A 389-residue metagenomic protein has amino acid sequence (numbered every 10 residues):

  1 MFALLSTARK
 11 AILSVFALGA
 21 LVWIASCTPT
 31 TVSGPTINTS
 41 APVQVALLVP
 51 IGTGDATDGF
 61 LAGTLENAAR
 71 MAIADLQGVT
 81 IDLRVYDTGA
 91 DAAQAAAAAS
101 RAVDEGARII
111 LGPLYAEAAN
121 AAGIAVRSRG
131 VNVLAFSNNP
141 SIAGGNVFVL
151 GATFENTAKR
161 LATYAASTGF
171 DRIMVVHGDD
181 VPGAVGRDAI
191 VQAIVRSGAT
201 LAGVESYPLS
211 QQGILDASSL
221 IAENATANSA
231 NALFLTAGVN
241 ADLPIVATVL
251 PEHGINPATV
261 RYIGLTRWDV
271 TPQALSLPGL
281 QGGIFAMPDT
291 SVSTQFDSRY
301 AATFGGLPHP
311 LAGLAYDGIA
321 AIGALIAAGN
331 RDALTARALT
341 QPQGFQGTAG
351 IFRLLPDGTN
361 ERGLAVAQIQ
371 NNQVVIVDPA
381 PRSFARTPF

Functional and structural regions predicted by a protein language model:
T28-T31: Bacterial signal peptide processing site
S33-A68, L76, Y86, L311: Extracytoplasmic "Venus flytrap"
G34, F60, T64, D75 (+1 more regions): Beta-alpha junction/loop-to-helix N-cap segments that form part of ligand/metal-binding clefts
A102-L114, V133-F136, M174-H177, A202 (+3 more regions): Periplasmic-binding protein-like
N132, S141-Y164, H177, L277-D289: Short beta-strand elements at the ligand-binding edges of bilobed clamshell
G151-S206: An alpha-beta-alpha
A230, L243-Y316, A380, F384-T387: Extracellular/periplasmic periplasmic-binding protein-like sensory domains
F304-I319, G323-D378, P388-F389: Segments of small-molecule ligand-sensing domains
